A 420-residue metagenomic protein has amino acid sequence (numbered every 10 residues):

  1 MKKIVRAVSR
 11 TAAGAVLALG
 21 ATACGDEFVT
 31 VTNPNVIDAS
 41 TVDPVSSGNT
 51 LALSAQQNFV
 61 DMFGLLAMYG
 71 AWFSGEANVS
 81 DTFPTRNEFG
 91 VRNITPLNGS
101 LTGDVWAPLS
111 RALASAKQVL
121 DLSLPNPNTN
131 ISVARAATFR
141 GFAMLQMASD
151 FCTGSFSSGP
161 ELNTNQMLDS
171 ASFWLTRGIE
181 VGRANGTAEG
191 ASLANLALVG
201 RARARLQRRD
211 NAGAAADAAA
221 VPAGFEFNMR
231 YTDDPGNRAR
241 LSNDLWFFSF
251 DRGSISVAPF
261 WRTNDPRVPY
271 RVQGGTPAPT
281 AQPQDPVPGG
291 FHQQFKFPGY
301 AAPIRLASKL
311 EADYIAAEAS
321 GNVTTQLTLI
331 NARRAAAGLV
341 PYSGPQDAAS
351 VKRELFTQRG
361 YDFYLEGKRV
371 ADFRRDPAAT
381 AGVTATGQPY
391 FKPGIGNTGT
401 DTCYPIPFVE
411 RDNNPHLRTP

Functional and structural regions predicted by a protein language model:
M1-T22: Sec-dependent bacterial lipoprotein signal peptides
C24-S74, A381-P420: Membrane-proximal, proline-rich intrinsically disordered regions
G25-D26, S172-G178, G182, N195-L198 (+2 more regions): Aromatic-residue-lined binding/catalytic grooves and analogous aromatic/hydrophobic interfacial grooves in multimeric
N49, L53, P84-G154, P160-N163 (+5 more regions): Conserved, well-structured interaction surfaces
D61-E88, L101-T102, W106: N-terminal carbohydrate-binding/catalytic regions of secreted carbohydrate-active enzymes
F73-F89, T95, R209-L310, L339 (+7 more regions): Hydrophobic-face positions in mid-chain alpha helices that act as interaction patches
F139, Q146, L193, G200 (+4 more regions): "A position-specific structural signal for the A-helix of alpha-solenoid helical repeats
